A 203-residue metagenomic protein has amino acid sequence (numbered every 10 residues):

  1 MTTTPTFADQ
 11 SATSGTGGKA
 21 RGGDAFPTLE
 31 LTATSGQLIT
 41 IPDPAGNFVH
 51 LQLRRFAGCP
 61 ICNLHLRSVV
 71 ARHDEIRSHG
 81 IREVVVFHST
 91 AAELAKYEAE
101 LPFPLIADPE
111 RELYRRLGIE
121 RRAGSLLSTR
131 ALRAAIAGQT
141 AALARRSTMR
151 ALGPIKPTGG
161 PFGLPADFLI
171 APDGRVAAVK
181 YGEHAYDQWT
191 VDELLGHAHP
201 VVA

Functional and structural regions predicted by a protein language model:
T2-P42, S68: N-terminal "domain-start" segment that seeds a small globular fold
P5-S11, A141-A151, H199-A203: Short, positively charged
T28, V49, A166: Conserved beta-strand and immediately adjacent loop positions that scaffold enzyme active sites
E30-L31, L105, L169: Hydrophobic beta-strand positions
I41-V70, E83: Short active-site neighborhood of thiol/selenol oxidoreductases, capturing the structured segment around
H65-R116: Structural microenvironment flanking redox-active thiols in thiol-disulfide oxidoreductases
D108-Y186: Thiol/selenol-based redox catalytic cores and closely related redox-interacting motifs
A185-P200: A short, polar/charged loop-to-alpha-helix boundary motif
